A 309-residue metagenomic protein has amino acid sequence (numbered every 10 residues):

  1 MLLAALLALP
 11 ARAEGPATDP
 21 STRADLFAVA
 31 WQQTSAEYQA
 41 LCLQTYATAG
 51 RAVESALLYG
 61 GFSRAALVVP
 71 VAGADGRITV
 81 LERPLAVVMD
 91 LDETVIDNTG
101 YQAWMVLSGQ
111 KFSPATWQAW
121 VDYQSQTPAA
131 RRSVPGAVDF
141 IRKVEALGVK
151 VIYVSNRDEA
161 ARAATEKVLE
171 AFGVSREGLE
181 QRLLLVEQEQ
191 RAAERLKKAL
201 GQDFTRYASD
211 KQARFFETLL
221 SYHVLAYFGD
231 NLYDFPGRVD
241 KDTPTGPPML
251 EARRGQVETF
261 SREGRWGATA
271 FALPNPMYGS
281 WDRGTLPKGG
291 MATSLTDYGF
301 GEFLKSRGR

Functional and structural regions predicted by a protein language model:
M1-A8: Bacterial N-terminal signal peptides
A13-M89, P287-R309: Non-catalytic pre-domain segments flanking phosphatase-related domains
D19-T22, A47, R162-R309: C-terminal cap/substrate-recognition subdomain and adjoining C-terminal extension of metal-dependent phosphatase-like
A30-A40, Y123-A130, I152-D158, L200-T205: Second-shell loop/turn segments in exported
E54, L58, G100-Y101, R142-V149 (+3 more regions): Sec-exported extracytoplasmic/periplasmic mature domains
L57-A72, V149-R157, E177-Q181, Y227-F228: Surface-exposed patches in mature extracellular/periplasmic domains of secreted proteins
L81-A86, V95-P135, D139-R142, A146: Active-site neighborhood of HAD-like aspartate-dependent phosphohydrolases
E93, A137-E170, L184-E187, D230: Substrate-recognition element of Asp-dependent hydrolases with the DxDx(T/V) motif
